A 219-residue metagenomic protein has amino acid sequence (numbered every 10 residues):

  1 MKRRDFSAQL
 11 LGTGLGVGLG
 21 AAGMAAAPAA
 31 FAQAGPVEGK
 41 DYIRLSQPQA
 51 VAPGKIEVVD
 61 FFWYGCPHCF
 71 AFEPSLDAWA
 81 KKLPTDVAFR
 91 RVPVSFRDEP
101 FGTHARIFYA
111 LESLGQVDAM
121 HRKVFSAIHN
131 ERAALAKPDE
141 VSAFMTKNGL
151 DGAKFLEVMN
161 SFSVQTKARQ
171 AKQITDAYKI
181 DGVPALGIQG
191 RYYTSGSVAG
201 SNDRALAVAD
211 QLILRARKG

Functional and structural regions predicted by a protein language model:
K2-D98, L214-G219: Extracytoplasmic thiol/disulfide redox context detector
D5, K147-G219: C-terminal cap of thioredoxin/glutaredoxin-like
K55, G65-F72, R97-H104, S113 (+7 more regions): Solvent-exposed, acidic/flexible segments
G65, F70, A80-L83, L111-G115 (+6 more regions): Sec/Tat-exported extracytoplasmic proteins
S75-A78, R106, K123, E140 (+2 more regions): Alpha-helical elements of Rossmann-like donor-binding domains used by nucleotide-donor carbohydrate transfer enzymes
L83-T146: Structural microenvironment flanking redox-active thiols in thiol-disulfide oxidoreductases
